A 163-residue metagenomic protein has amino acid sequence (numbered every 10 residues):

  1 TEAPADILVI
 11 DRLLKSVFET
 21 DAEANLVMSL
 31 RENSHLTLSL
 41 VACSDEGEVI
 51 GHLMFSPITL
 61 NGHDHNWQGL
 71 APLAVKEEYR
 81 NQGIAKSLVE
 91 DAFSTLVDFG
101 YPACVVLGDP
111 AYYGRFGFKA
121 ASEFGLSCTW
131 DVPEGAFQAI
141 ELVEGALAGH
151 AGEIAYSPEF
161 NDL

Functional and structural regions predicted by a protein language model:
T1-I10: A short beta-loop-alpha structural element at the N-terminal edge of CoA-dependent acyl/N-acetyltransferase catalytic
A3, S127-L163: C-terminal "cap" of GNAT-fold acetyltransferases
I7, K15-T59: Active-site rim helix/loop that mediates acceptor-substrate recognition in acyltransferases
S44-G47, E78, E141-A146: Short loop segments at secondary-structure junctions
E48, K76-S87, F99, R115-F116: Conserved glycine-rich acetyl-CoA-binding loop
I58-L70, R80: A conserved beta-turn-beta hairpin within the catalytic core of GNAT-like acetyltransferases that forms part
L70, V75, N81-S94, V105-V106: Conserved acetyl-CoA-binding loop-helix of GNAT-fold acetyltransferases
D98-P102, L107-P133: Conserved active-site alpha-helix within GNAT-family acetyltransferase domains
